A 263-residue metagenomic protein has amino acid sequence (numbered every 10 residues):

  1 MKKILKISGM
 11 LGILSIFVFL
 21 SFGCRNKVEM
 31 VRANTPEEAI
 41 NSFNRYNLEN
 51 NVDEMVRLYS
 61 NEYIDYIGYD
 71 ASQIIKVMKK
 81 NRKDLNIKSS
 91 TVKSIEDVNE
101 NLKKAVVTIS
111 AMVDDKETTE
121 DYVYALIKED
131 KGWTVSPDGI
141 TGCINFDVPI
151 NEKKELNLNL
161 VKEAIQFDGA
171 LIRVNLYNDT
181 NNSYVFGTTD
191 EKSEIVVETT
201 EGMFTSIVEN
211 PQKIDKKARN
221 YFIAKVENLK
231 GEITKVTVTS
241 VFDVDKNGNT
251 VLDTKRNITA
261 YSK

Functional and structural regions predicted by a protein language model:
K3-K27: Sec-dependent N-terminal signal peptides of Gram-positive bacterial secreted proteins and lipoproteins
C24-R45, E49, R57: Short, low-complexity N-terminal intrinsically disordered segments enriched in polar/charged residues
D53-L102, S193-E194, E201-F204: Short solvent-exposed beta->alpha transition segments
N99-A111: A short hydrophobic beta-strand element
M112-D114, G169, E201-N249: Short, solvent-exposed, Trp/other aromatic-anchored flexible loops in extracytoplasmic proteins
K116-N151, T250, T254: Short beta-strand edge/turn micro-motifs at domain boundaries
T119-D121, F167-I172: Short, solvent-exposed loop/turn segments enriched in Ser/Thr/Gly
V174-S183: Asparagine-centered strand-capping/turn motif at beta-strand->loop junctions
